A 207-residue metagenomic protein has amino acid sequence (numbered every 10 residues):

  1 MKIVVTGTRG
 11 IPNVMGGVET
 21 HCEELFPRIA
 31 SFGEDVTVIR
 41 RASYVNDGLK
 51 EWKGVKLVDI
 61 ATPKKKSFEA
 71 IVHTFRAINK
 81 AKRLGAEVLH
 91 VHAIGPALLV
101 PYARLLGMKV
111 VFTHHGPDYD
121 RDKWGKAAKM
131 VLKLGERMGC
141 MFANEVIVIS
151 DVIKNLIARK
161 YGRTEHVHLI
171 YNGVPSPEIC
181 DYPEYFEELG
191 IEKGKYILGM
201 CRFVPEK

Functional and structural regions predicted by a protein language model:
M1-S43, L84: N-terminal subdomain of nucleotide-sugar transferases
V4, E188-K207: Conserved donor-binding/catalytic core segment of Leloir-type glycosyltransferases
L49, I179-E192: A short helix/loop element that forms part of the nucleotide-sugar donor recognition site in Leloir-type
W52-N79, R121-A128: A short, charged, and often flexible helix/loop element on the N-terminal side of the glycosyltransferase catalytic
I71-K82, A86-Y119: An aromatic- and histidine-rich active-site surface loop
N79-K82, L105, K129-V146: Membrane-proximal helix-turn-helix segments that form the acceptor-binding/catalytic region of lipid-linked
L89-H90, M141-S150, H168: A short beta-strand/loop micro-motif in the catalytic core of glycosyltransferases that engages the nucleotide-sugar
V152, G173: Carbohydrate-associated surface elements
